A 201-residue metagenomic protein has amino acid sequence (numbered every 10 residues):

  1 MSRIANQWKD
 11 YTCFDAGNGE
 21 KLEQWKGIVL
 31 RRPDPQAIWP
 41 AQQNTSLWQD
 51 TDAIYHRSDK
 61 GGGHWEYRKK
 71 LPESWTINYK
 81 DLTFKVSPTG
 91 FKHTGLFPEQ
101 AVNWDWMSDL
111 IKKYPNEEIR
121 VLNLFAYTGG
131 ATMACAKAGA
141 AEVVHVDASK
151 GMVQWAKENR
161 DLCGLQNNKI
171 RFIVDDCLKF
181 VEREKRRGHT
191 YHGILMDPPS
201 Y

Functional and structural regions predicted by a protein language model:
Q7-E23, L30-P98, D105: Non-catalytic substrate-recognition/targeting regions of SAM-dependent transferases
G27, I119, A141, H192: Conserved acidic residues
P98-N116: Conserved alpha-helix/loop element of class I SAM-dependent methyltransferases that forms part of the SAM/SAH-binding
E117-Y127: Conserved class I S-adenosyl-L-methionine
T128-A141: Conserved SAM-binding loop of SAM-dependent methyltransferases across substrates and taxa, primarily the Class I
E142-D147: Conserved SAM-binding motif I beta-strand of class I
A148-L195: S-adenosyl-L-methionine
P198-P199: Switch II (G3) loop of P-loop NTPases
